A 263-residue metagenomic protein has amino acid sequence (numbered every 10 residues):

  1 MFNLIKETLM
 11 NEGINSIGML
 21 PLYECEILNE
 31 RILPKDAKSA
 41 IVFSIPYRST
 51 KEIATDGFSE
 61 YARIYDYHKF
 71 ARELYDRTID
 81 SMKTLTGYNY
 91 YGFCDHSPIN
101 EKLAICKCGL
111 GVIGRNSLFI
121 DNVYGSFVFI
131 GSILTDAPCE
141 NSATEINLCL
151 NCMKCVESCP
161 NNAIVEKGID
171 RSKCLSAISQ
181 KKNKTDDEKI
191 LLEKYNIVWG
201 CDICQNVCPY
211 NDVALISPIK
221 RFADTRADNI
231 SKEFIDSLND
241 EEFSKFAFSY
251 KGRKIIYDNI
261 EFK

Functional and structural regions predicted by a protein language model:
M1-L148, D186: Auxiliary alpha/beta "docking" domains used to position bulky ligands
D95-I99, P218-T225: Conserved catalytic loop of SAM-dependent methyltransferase domains
N141-L150, I190-C201: Immediate flanking context of iron-sulfur cluster ligation sites
K154-S179, E193-F222: Iron-sulfur cluster-binding cysteine motifs and their immediate structural context in ferredoxin-like electron-transfer
I164-E188, T225-L238: Active-site-proximal loop/short-helix segments that contain or immediately flank catalytic acid/base residue(s)
L238-K251: Acidic, Ser/Thr- and Gly/Pro-rich intrinsically disordered linkers and low-complexity segments that flank or connect
S249-K263: Long, compositionally biased charged/polar accessory segments in the mid-to-C-terminal portions of proteins
